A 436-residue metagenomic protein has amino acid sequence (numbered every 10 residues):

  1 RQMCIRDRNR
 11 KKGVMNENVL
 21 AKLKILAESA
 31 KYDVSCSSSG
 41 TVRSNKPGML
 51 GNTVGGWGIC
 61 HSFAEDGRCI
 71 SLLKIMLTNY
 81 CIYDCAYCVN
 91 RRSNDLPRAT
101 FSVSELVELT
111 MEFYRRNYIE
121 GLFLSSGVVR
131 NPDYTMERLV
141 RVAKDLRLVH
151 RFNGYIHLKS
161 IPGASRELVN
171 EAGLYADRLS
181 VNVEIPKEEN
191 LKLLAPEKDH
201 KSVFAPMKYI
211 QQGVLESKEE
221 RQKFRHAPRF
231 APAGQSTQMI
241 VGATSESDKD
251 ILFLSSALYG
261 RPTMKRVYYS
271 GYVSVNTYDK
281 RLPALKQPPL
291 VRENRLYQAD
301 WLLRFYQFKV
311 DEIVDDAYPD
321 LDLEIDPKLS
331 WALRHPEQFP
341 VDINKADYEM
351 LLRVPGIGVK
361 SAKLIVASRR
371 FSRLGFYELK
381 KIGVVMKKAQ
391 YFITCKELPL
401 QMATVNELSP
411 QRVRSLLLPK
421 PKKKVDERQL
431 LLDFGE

Functional and structural regions predicted by a protein language model:
R1-I5: Short, small-residue-biased leader/transition segments that mark boundaries at the very start of proteins
R6-Y80, V385, I393-T394, Q401-K424 (+1 more regions): Flexible, acidic/Gly-rich N-terminal and inter-domain linker regions that tether and position cofactor-handling modules
N79-R91: Local cysteine-cluster metal-coordination motifs and their immediate loop/turn environment, predominantly Fe-S cluster
R91-L106, F113-L139, D145-R166, G173-F224 (+3 more regions): Core AdoMet radical
K187, S202-D279, P288-V314: Conserved C-terminal portion of the radical SAM core fold that forms the substrate/S-adenosylmethionine-binding
L285-P288, L302-P340: Alpha-helical ds-nucleic-acid-binding substructure associated with the helix-hairpin-helix region of base-excision DNA
D320-M350, F376-E436: C-terminal extensions
